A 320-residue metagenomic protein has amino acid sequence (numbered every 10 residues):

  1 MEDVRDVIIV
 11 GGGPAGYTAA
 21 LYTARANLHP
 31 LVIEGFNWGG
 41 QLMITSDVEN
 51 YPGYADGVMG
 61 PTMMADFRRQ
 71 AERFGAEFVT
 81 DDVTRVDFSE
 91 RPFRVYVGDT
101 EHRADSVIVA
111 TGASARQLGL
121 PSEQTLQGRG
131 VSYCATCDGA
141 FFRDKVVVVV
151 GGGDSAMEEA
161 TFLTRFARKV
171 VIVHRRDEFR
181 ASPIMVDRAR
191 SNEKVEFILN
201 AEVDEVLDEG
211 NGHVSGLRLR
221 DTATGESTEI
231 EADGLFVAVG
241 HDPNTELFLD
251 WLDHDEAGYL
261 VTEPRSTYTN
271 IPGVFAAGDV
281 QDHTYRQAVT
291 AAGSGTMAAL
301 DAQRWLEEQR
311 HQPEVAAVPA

Functional and structural regions predicted by a protein language model:
V4, G119, T125-F141, V239-R286 (+2 more regions): FAD-site-proximal beta/loop scaffold in flavoenzymes
V4-D6, T80, R143-K145, N200 (+1 more regions): Phosphate-coordination loops involved in phosphoryl transfer and adenosine-cofactor binding
R5-F74, K145, G151, M157-P183 (+3 more regions): Beta1-alpha1 glycine-rich phosphate/pyrophosphate-binding loop at the start of Rossmann-like nucleotide-binding domains
A20-L21, I44, G119-S122, A160-F162 (+3 more regions): Short amphipathic alpha-helical segments
A71-V95, E101-A104, T164-P264, R304-A320: A Rossmann-like FAD-binding core segment of flavoenzymes
F78-C137: Glycine/small-residue-rich loop that forms an oxyanion/phosphate-binding "nest" at active or ligand-binding sites
M157-E159, I271, A277-A320: A conserved FAD-binding loop/helix module that cradles the flavin
